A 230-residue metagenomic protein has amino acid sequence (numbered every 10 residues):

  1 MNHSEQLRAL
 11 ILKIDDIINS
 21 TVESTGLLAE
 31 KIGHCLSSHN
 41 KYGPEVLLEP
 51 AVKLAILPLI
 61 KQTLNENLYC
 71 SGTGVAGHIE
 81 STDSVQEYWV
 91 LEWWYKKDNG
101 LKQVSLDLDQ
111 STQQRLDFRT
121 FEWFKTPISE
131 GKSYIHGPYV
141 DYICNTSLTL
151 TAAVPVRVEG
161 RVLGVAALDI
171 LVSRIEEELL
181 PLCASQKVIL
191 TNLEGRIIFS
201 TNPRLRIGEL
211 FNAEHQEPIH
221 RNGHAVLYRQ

Functional and structural regions predicted by a protein language model:
M1-A51, K132, L148-T149, N222: Juxtamembrane extracytoplasmic/periplasmic/luminal helical "stalk" adjacent to the first N-terminal
G26, E49-L64, V172, E176-E177: Short amphipathic alpha-helical segments
L68-E130, F199-R204: Extracellular/periplasmic ligand-sensing ectodomains of membrane signal-transduction proteins
F121-C144, V172-L182: Short, basic/aromatic recognition patches
P138, L150-E159, H215-H220, R229-Q230: A short, hydrophobic, proline-anchored segment that marks a local hinge/packing element in signaling and regulatory
N145-L179: Conserved beta-strands of PAS-like sensory domains
D169-I198: Solvent-exposed, extracytoplasmic
N202-Q230: Extracellular/periplasmic juxtamembrane segments that couple receptor/chemosensory ectodomains to their
